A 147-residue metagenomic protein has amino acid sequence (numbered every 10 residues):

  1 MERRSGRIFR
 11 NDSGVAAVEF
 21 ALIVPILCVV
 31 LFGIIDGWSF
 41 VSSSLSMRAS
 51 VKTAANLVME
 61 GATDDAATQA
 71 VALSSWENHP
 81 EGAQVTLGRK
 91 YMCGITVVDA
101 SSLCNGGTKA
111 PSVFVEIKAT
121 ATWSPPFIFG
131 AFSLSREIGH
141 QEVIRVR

Functional and structural regions predicted by a protein language model:
M1-S75: Alpha-helical assembly-interface signal, strongest on the long, hydrophobic N-terminal helix that forms
E2-R3, S44, K52-R147: Short, conserved structural patches
